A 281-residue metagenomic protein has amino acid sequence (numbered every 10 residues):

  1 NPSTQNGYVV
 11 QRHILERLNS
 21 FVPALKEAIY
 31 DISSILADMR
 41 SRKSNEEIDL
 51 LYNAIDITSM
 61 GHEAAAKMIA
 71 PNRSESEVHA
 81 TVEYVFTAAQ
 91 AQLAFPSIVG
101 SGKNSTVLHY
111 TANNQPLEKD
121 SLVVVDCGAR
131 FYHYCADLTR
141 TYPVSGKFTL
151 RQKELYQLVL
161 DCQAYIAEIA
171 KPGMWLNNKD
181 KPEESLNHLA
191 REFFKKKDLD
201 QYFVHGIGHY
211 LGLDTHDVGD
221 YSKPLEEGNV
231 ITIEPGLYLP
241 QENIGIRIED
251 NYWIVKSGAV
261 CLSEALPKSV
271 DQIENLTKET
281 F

Functional and structural regions predicted by a protein language model:
N1-F281: Active-site neighborhoods and metal-handling regions in enzymes and metal-associated proteins
